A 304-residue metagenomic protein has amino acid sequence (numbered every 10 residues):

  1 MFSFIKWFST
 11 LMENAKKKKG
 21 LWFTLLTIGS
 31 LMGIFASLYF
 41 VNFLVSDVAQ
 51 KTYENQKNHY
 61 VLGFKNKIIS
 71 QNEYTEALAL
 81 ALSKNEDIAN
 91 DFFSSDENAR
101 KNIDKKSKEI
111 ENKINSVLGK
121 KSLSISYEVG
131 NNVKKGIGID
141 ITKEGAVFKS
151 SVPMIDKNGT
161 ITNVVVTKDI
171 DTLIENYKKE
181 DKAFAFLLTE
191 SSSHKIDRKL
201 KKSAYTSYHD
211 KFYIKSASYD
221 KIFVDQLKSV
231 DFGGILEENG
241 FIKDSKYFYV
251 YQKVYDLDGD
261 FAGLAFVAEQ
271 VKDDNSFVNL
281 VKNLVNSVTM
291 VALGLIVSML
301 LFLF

Functional and structural regions predicted by a protein language model:
F2-W7, D260-S276: Juxtamembrane amphipathic/hinge helix adjacent to a transmembrane helix
S3-W7, E13-D47, N286-L303: Extreme N-terminal signal-anchor transmembrane helix of membrane signaling/transducer proteins, especially in bacteria
K19-K105, E109-L123: Juxtamembrane extracytoplasmic/periplasmic/luminal helical "stalk" adjacent to the first N-terminal
I103-L118, K134-G138, I155-S207, F277-N283: Solvent-exposed, extracytoplasmic
V117, G130-K135, K215-G240: Soluble sensory domains of the PAS superfamily and closely related sensory modules
E144-P153, D244-K253: A short beta-strand signature within small-molecule sensing/ligand-binding domains used in signal transduction
M154-V164, Y255-A265: Short hydrophobic/glycine-rich mini-motifs in sensory/regulatory modules that couple input to downstream signaling
Q270-A292: Membrane-interface helix-start motif
